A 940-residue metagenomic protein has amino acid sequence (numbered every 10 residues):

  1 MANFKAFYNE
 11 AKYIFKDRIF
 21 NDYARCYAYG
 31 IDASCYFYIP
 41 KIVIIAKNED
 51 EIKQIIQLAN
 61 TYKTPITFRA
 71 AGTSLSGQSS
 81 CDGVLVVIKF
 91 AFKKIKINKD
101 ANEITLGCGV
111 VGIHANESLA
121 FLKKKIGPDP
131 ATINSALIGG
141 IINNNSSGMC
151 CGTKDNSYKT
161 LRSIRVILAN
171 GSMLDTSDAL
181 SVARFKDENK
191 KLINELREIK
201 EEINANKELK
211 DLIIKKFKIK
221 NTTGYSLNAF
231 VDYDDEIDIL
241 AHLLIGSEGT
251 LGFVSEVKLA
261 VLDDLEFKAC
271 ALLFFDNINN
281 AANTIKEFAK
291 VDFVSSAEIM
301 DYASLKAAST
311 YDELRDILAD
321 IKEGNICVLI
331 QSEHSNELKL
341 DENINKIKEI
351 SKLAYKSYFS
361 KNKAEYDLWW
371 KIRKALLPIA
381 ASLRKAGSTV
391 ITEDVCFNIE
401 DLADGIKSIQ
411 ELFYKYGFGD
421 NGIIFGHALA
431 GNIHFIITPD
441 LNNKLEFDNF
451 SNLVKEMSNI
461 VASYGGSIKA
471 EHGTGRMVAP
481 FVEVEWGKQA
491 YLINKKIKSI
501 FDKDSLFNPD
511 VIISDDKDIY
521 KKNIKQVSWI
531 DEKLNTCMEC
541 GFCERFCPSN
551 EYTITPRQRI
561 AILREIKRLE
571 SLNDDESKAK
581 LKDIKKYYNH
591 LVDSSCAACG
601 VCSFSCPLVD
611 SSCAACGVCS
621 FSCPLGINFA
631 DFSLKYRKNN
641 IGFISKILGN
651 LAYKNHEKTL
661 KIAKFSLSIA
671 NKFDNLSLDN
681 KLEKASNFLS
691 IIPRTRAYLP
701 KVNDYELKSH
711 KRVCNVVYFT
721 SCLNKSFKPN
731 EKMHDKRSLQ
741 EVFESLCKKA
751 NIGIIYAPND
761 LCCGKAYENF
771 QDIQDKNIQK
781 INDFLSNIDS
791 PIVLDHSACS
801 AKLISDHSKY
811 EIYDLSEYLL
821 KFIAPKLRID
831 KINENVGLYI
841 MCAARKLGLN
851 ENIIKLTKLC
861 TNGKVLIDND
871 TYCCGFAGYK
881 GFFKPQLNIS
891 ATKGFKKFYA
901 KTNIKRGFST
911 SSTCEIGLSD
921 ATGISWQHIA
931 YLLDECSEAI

Functional and structural regions predicted by a protein language model:
M1-A33, L58-I66, E287, D292-D312 (+3 more regions): N-terminal accessory segments
M1-Q57, A71-N102, T250, V254-F267 (+3 more regions): N-terminal flexible segment immediately upstream of the FAD-binding catalytic core in FAD-dependent oxidoreductases
E10-A11, S34-I66, I88-P130, S146-E198 (+2 more regions): N-terminal glycine-rich flavin-associated loop
S34-C35, L75-S76, L119-S163, L168 (+3 more regions): A gly/ser-rich beta-alpha-beta helix-loop segment of oxidoreductase catalytic cores
D292-A386, G422, G426, P556-R564 (+3 more regions): Terminal amphipathic helices with adjacent charged low-complexity linkers/tails
I379, L383-A386, P480-W529: Activity-critical C-terminal alpha-helical subdomain
I513-L534, E544, N550-F604, D610 (+6 more regions): Ferredoxin-type iron-sulfur electron-transfer modules in oxidoreductases and energy-metabolism complexes
F629-I940: Iron-sulfur cluster-binding electron-transfer modules in prokaryotic oxidoreductases
